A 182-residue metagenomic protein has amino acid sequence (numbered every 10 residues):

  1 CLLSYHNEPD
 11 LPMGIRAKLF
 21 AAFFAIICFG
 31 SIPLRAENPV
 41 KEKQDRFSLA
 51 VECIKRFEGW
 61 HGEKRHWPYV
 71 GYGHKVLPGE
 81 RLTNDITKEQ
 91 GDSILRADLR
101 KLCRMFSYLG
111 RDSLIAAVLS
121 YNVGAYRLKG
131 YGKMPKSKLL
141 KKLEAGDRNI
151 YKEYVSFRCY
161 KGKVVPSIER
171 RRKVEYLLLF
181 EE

Functional and structural regions predicted by a protein language model:
C1-P12: Short, Lys/Arg-enriched N-terminal segments with co-localized hydrophobic residues within the first ~10-30 amino acids
P12-F20: Bacterial N-terminal signal peptides that target proteins for export
A21-C28: Bacterial N-terminal signal peptides
I32-H61, H74-P78, I86-M105, A125-E182: Long, amphipathic alpha-helical surface segments
G62-R65, F106-I115: Surface-exposed patches in mature extracellular/periplasmic domains of secreted proteins
H66-V70, H74: Early exported N-terminus immediately downstream of N-terminal targeting peptides
S113-R127: Short N-proximal segments of mature Sec-exported proteins
